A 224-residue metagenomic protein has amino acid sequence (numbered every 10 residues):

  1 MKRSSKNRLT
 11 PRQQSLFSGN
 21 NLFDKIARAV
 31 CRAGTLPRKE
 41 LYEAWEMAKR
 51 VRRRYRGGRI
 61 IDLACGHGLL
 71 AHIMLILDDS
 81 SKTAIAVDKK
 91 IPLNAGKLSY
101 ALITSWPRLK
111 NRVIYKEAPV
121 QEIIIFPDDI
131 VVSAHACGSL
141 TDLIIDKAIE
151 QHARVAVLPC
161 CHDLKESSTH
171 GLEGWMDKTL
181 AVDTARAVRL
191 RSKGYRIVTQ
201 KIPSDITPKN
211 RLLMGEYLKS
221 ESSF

Functional and structural regions predicted by a protein language model:
M1-F224: Class I S-adenosyl-L-methionine
